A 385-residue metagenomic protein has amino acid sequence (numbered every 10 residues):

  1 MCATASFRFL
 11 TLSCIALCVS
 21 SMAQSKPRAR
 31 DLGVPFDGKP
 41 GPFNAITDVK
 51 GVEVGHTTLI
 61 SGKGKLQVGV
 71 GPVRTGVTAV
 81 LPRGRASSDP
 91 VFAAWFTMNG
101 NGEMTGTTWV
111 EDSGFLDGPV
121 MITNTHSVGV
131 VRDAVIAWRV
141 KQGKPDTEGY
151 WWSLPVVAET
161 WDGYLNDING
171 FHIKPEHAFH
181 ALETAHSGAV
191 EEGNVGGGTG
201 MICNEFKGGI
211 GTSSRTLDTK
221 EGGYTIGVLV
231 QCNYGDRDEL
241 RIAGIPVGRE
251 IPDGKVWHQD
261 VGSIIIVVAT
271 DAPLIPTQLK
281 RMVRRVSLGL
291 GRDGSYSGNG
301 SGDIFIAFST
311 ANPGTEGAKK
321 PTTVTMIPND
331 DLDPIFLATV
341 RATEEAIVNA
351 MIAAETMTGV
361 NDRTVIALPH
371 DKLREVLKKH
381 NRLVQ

Functional and structural regions predicted by a protein language model:
M1-T11: Bacterial N-terminal signal peptides that target proteins for export
A3, S21-A23: Coiled-coil-like amphipathic alpha-helices with heptad-repeat character
L10-S20: Bacterial N-terminal signal peptides
Q24-Q385: Alpha/propeptide regions of enzymes that mature by internal proteolysis
